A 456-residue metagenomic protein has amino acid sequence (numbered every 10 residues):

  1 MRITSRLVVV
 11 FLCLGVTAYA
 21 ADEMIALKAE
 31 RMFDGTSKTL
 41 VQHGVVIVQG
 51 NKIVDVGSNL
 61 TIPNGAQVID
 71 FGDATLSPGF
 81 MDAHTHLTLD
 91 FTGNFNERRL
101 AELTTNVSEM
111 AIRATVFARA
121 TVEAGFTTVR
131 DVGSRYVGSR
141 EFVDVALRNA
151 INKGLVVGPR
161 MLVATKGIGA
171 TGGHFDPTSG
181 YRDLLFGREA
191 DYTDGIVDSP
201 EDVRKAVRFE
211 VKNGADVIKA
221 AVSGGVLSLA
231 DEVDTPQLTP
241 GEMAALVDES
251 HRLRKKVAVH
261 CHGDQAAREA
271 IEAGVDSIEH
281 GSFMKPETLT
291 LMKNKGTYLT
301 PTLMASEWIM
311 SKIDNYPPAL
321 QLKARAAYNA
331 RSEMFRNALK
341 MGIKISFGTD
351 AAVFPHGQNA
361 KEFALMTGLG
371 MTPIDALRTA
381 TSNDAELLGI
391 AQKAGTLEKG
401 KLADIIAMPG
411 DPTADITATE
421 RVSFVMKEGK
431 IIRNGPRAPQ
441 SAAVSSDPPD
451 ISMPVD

Functional and structural regions predicted by a protein language model:
M32, T36-S77, L100: Histidine-rich, glycine-flanked metal-binding segment
A74-K153, H174-F175, G241, Q265 (+1 more regions): Metal-associated gating/positioning segment near the N- to mid-region
T88-M110, T171-D191, V226-L238, K295-Y328: Active-site gating loops and adjacent loop-to-helix segments of metal-dependent hydrolytic enzymes
F91-N94, D144, G173-F175, S228-A230 (+6 more regions): Histidine/acidic-residue-rich catalytic or RNA/ligand-binding cores of hydrolases and nuclease-related proteins
L100-E102, R252-K256, Y316, A326-P412: His/Asp/Glu-enriched, well-ordered alpha-helical/loop segment that forms or immediately abuts the divalent-metal
R113-E141, V157-G167, A215-S228, K256 (+3 more regions): Divalent metal-dependent hydrolysis catalytic cores, especially in the metallo-beta-lactamase
A146, E201-L299, A326-I345, Q392: Histidine/acidic residue-rich metal-binding segments in metalloenzymes
A380, E386, K399-A443: C-terminal cap of metal-dependent C-N hydrolases
